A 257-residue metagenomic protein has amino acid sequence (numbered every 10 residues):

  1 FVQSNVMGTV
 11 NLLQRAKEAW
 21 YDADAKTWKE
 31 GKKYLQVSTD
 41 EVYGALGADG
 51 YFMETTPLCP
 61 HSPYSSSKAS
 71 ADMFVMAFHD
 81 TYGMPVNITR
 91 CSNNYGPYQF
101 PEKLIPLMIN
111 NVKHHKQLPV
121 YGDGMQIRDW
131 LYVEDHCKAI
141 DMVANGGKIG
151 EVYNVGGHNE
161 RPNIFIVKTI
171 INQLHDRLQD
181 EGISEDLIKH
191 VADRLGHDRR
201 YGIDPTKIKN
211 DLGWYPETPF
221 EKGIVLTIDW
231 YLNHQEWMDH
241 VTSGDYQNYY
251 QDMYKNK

Functional and structural regions predicted by a protein language model:
F1-N94, E134, A144, R199 (+3 more regions): N-terminal Rossmann-like NAD(P)+-binding domain of SDR-like oxidoreductases, especially those catalyzing
V2, P97, D129: Nucleotide-sugar-dependent glycosyltransferase donor-binding/catalytic pocket residues
S4, T27-K29, L58, F100 (+4 more regions): A generic fold-level signal
K33, K68, K103, K207-K209: A general lysine-centric signal
A45-G47, Y98, I164-I166: Short glycine-/acidic-enriched loop or helix-start segments at secondary-structure transitions that form or flank
G50, P101-I109: A glycine/serine/threonine-rich, flexible loop-to-helix segment that serves as the NAD(P) cofactor-binding "lid"
P106, N110-K257: C-terminal substrate-binding subdomain of Rossmann-fold SDR/epimerase-dehydratase oxidoreductases
